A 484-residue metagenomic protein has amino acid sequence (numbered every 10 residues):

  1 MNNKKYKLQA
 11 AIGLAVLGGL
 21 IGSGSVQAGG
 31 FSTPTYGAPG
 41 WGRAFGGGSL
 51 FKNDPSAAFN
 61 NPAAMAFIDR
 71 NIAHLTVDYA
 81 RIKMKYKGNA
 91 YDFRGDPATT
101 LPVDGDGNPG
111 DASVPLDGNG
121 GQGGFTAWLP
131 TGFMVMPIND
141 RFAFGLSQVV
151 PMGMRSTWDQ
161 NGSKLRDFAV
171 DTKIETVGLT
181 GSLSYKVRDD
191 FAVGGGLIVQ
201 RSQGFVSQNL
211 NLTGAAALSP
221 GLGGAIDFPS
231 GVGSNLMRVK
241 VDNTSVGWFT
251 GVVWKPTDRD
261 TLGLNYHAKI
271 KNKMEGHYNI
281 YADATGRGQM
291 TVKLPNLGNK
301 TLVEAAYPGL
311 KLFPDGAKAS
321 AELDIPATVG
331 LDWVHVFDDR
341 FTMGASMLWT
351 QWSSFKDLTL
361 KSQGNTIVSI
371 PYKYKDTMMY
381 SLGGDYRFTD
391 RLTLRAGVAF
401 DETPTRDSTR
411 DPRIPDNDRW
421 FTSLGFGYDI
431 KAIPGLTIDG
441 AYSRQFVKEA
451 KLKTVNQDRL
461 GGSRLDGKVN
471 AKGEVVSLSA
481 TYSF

Functional and structural regions predicted by a protein language model:
M1-Q27: Gram-negative bacterial Sec-dependent N-terminal signal peptides
Q27-A44, G48, A98-T100, D104-P109 (+1 more regions): Outer-membrane beta-barrel porins/channels
S32-G47, A66-K85: Transmembrane beta-strand segments of Gram-negative outer membrane beta-barrel proteins
G42, A57-A64, H74, S479: Residue-level detector of alpha-helical secondary structure
F45-D54, K83-F125: Surface-exposed strand-loop-strand hairpins of Gram-negative outer-membrane beta-barrel proteins
L50-K52, A58-N71, M134-N139, G153: Outer-membrane beta-barrel pore proteins
A64, I72, V77-K83, G88-A90 (+4 more regions): Short glycine-rich, polar/acidic loop-and-turn segments at beta strand-coil junctions
F67, H74, Y79-K83, Q122-T126 (+4 more regions): Generic, well-ordered alpha-helical segments
